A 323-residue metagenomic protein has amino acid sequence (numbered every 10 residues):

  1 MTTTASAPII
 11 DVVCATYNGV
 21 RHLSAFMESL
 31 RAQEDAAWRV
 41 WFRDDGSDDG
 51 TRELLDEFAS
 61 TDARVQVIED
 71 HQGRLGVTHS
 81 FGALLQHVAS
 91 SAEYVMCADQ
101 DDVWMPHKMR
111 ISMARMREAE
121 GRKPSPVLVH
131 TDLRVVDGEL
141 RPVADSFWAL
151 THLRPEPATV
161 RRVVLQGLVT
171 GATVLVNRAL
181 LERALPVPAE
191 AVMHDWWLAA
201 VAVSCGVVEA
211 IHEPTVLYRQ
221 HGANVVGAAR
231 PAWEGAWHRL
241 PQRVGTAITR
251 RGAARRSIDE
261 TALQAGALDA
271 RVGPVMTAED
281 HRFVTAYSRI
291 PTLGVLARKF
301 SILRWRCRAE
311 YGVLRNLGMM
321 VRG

Functional and structural regions predicted by a protein language model:
T2-P231: Nucleotide-sugar donor-binding/catalytic module of glycosyltransferases that assemble extracellular/cell-envelope
V164, E190-V192, W196-W197, L217-G323: C-terminal subregions of glycosyltransferases and related glycan-biosynthesis enzymes
